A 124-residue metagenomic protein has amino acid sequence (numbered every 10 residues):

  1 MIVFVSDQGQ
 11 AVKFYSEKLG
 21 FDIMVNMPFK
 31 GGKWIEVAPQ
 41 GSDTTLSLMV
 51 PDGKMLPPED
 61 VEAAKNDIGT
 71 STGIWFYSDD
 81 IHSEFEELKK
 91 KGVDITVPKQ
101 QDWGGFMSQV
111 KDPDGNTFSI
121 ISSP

Functional and structural regions predicted by a protein language model:
F4-Q8, D102: Conserved beta-strand-loop-alpha-helix junction that forms the acyl-donor binding cleft
D7, D112-G115: Conserved phosphate-binding and hydrolysis motifs of nucleotide-dependent enzymes
G9-Q10, S83: Alpha-helical macromolecular-interaction surfaces
A11-S16, L88, G115: Conserved active-site tyrosine of GNAT-family acetyltransferases
D22-Y77, H82-K111, I121-P124: Vicinal oxygen chelate
